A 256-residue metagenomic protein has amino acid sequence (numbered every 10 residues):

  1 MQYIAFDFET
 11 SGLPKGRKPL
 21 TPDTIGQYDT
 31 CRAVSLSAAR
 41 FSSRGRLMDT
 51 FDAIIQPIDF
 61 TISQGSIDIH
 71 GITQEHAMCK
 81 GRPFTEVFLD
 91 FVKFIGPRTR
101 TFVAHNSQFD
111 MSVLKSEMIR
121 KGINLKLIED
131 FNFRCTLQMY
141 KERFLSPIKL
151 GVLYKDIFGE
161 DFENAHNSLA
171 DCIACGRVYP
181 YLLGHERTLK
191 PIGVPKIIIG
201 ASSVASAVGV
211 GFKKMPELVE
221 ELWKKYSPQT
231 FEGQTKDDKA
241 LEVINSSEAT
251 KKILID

Functional and structural regions predicted by a protein language model:
M1-I4: Extreme N-terminal starter segment of soluble prokaryotic enzymes
F8-R17, T24: Short acidic, Gly/Ser-rich segments with clustered Asp/Glu that frequently serve as metal-coordination loops in enzyme
G16, D29-L36, R40-I72, K93-D237 (+2 more regions): Metal-dependent phosphoesterase core characteristic of DEDDh/y 3'-5' exonuclease domains
I25-D29, A77-M78: A short acidic, glycine-rich active-site loop that binds or catalyzes chemistry on phosphate/adenosine moieties
I67-D90: Metal-dependent phosphoesterase signature
